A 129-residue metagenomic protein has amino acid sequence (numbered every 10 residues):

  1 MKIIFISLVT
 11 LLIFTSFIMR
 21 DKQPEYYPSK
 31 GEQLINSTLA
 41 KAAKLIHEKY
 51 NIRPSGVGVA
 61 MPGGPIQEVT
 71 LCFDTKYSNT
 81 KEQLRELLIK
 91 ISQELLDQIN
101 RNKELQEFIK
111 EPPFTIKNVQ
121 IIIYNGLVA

Functional and structural regions predicted by a protein language model:
I3, F17, A129: DNA replication initiation on ssDNA origins
I4-I13: Sec-dependent N-terminal signal peptides
T15-D21, M61-G64: Short, compositionally biased low-complexity segments
I18-K41: N-terminal presequence-like segments and adjacent domain-start helices
Y26-Q33, T70-E82: Second-shell loop/turn segments in exported
L39-A42, K81-K110: Short, non-transmembrane amphipathic alpha-helical segments
K44-S78: Short edge beta-strands and adjacent turn/loop segments
E104-A129: Polar/charged, Gly/Pro-rich intrinsically disordered segments
